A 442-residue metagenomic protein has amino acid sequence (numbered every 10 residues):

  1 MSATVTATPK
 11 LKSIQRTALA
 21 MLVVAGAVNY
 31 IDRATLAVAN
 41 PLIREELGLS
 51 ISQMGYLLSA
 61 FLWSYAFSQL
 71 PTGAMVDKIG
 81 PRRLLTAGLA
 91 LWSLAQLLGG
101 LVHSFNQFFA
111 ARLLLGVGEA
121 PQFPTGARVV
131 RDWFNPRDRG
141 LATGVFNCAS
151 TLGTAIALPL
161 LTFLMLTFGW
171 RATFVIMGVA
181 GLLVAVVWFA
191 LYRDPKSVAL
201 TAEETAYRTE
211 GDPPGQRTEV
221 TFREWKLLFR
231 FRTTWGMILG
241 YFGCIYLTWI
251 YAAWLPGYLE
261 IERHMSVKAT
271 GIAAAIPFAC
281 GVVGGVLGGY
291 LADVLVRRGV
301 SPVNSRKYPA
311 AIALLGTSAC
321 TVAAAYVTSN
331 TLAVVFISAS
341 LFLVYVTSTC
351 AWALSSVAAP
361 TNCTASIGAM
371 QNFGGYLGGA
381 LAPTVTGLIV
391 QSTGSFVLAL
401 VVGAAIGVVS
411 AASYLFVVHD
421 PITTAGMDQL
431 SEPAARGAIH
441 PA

Functional and structural regions predicted by a protein language model:
T17-I51, Y251-P256: Extracytoplasmic
L36-A37, F231-G288, Y345-S348, W352 (+1 more regions): Extracytoplasmic gate region of multi-pass secondary transporters
G48, G80, L101-Q107, G118 (+3 more regions): Helix-breaking motifs and short loop linkers at transmembrane-helix boundaries and internal kinks in secondary membrane
F67-F105: Conserved MFS/SLC helix-loop-helix module at the cytosolic interface between two early adjacent transmembrane helices
R83-L97, N304-V322: Structural signature of the two symmetry-related core transmembrane helices
A111-T151: Cytoplasmic helix-loop-helix junction between adjacent transmembrane helices in 12-TM secondary transporters
F146-S197: Helix-loop-helix hairpin linking two adjacent transmembrane segments in secondary transporters
S356-T393: A late C-terminal transmembrane helix in Major Facilitator Superfamily
